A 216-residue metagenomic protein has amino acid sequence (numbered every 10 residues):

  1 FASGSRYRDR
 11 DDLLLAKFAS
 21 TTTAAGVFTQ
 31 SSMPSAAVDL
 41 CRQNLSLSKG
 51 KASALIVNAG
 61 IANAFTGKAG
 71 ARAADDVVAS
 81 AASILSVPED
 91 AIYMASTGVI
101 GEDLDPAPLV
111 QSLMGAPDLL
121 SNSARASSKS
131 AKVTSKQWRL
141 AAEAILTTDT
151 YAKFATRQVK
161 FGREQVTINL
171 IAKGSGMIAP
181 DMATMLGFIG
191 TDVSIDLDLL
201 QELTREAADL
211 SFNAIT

Functional and structural regions predicted by a protein language model:
F1-M33: N-terminal amphipathic/basic leader segments beginning at the initiator methionine
T23-A25, L47-S48, N63-T66, G101-L104: Short active-site-adjacent helix-start/loop capping segments
Q30, L45-K51, M177-M182: Short glycine/proline-enriched loop/turn "hinge" motifs that connect secondary-structure elements and lie
S31-D39, K68-D76: Glycine-rich anion/phosphate-binding loops
A37-L47: Short, charged beta->alpha transition segments
Q43, G60-A62, T97-V99: Short, ordered loop/turn segments at secondary-structure junctions
D75-D76, S80-F212: Glycine-rich, mobile lid/loop segments that gate access to catalytic sites or pores
